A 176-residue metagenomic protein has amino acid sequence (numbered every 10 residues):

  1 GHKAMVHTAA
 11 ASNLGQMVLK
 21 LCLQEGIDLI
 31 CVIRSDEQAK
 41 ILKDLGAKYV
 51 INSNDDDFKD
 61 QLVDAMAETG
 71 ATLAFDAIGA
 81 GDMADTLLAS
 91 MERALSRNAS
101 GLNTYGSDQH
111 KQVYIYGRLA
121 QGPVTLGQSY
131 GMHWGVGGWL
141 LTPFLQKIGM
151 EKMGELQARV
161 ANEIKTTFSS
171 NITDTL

Functional and structural regions predicted by a protein language model:
G1, L88-A99, T142-L176: C-terminal hydrophobic helical "lid"/dimerization subdomain of Rossmann-like NAD(P)H-dependent oxidoreductases
G1-D56: Mid-domain Rossmann-like dinucleotide-binding core that forms the NAD(H)/NADP(H) cofactor-binding site
A9-S12, S129-V136, K152-L156: Short hydrophobic/aromatic-rich motifs at helix boundaries and adjacent loops
L14, M83-A84, I148: Secondary-structure boundary/capping motif
L19, A39, V63, L88 (+1 more regions): Short amphipathic alpha-helical segments and helix-helix/interface helices
D36-K40, D56-D60, E151-A158: Generic alpha-helical secondary structure signal
K40, L45, Y49-G137: Glycine-rich cofactor phosphate-binding loops and adjacent beta1-alpha1 units of small-molecule cofactor enzyme domains
